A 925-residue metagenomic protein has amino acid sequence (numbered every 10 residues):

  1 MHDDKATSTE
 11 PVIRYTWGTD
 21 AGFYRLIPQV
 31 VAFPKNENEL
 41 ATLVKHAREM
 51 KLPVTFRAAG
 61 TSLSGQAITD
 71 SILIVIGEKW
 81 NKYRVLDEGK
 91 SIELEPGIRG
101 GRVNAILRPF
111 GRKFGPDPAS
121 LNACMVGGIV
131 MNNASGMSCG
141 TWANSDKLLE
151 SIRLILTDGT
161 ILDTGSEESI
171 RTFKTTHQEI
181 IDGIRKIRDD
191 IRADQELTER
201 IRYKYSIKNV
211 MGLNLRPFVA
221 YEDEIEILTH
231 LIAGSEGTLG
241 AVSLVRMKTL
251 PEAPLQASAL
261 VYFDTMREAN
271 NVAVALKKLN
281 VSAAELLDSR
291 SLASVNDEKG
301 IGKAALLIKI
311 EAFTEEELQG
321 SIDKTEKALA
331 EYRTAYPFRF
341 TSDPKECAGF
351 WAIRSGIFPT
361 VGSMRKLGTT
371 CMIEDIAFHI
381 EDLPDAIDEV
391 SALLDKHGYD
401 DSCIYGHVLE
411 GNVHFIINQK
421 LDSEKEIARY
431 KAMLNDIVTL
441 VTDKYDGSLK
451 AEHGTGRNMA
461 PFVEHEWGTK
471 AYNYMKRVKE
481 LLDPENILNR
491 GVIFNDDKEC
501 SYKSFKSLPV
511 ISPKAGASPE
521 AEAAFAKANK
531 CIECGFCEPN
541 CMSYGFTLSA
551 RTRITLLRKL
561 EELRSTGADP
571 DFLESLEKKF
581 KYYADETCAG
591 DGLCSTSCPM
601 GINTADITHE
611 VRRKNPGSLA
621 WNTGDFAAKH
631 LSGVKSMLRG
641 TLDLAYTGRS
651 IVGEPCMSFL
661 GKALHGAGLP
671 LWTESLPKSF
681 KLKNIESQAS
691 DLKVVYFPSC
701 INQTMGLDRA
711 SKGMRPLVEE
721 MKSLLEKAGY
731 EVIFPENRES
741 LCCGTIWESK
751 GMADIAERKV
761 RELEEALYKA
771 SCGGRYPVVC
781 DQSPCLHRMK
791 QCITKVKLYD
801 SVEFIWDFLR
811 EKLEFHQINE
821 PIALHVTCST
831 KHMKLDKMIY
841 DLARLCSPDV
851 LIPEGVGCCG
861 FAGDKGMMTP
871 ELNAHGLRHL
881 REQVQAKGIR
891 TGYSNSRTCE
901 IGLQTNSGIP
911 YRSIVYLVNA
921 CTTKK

Functional and structural regions predicted by a protein language model:
M1-G22, L26-I27, H46-V54, A59 (+5 more regions): N-terminal accessory segments
M1-R48, A59-K90, A119, T238 (+4 more regions): N-terminal flexible segment immediately upstream of the FAD-binding catalytic core in FAD-dependent oxidoreductases
G22-V54, I72, I76-P118, A134-K186 (+2 more regions): N-terminal glycine-rich flavin-associated loop
L43, K174-A220, L482-P539, G545-E562 (+2 more regions): Flexible inter-domain linker/hinge segments
L63-S64, L107-S151, L156, R200 (+2 more regions): A gly/ser-rich beta-alpha-beta helix-loop segment of oxidoreductase catalytic cores
D483, A605-K925: Iron-sulfur cluster-binding electron-transfer modules in prokaryotic oxidoreductases
R490, F536-L560, T587-K614, R788 (+1 more regions): Iron-sulfur cluster-binding cysteine motifs and their immediate structural context in ferredoxin-like electron-transfer
S504-I511, Y544-F580, G601-A627, P910-N919: Non-heme iron-sulfur electron-transfer modules
